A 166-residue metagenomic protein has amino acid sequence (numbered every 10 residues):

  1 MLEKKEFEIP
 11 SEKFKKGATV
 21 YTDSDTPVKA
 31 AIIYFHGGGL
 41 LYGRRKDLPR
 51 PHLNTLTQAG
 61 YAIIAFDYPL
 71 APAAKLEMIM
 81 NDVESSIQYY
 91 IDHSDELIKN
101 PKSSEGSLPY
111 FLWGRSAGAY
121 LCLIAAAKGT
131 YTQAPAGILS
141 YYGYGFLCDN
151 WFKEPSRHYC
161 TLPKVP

Functional and structural regions predicted by a protein language model:
M1-P27, M80: N-terminal cap/lid segment of alpha/beta-hydrolase-fold proteins
V28-G39: Short beta-strand element of the alpha/beta-hydrolase
G38, A62, D67-A71, Y144: Short beta-to-alpha linker loops that shape the active-site pocket of alpha/beta-hydrolase fold enzymes
G39-D47, I63, Y89: Serine-hydrolase catalytic-loop signature spanning alpha/beta hydrolases and amidase-signature enzymes
Y42-K46, R50, A73-A74, D149: Short N-terminal helix/helix-N-cap motif within the alpha/beta-hydrolase-1
K46-I64: Short amphipathic alpha-helix adjacent to the substrate-entry channel of hydrolases
K75-N100: Alpha/beta-hydrolase active-site loop
D92-V165: Primarily recognizes the serine-hydrolase "nucleophile elbow" in alpha/beta-hydrolase and SGNH/GDSL folds
